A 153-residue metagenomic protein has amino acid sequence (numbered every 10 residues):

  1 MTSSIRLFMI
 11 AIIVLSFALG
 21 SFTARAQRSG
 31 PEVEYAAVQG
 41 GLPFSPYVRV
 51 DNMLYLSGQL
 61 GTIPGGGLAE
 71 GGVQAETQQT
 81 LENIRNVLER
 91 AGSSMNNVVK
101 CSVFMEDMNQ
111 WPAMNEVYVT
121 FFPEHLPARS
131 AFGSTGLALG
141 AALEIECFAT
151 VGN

Functional and structural regions predicted by a protein language model:
M1-S4: N-terminal secretory signal peptides that target proteins for export/translocation
R6-E82, N86-V99, M105-N153: N-terminal presequence-like segments and the immediate start of the first folded domain
